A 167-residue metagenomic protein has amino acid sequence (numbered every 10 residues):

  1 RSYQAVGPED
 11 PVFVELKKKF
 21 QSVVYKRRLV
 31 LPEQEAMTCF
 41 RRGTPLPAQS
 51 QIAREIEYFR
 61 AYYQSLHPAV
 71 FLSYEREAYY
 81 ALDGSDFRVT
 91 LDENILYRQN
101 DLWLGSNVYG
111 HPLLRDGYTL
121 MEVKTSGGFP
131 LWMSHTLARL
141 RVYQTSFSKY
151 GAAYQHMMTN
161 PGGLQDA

Functional and structural regions predicted by a protein language model:
R1-A167: Phosphate-end processing signature that detects enzymes handling 5′-triphosphorylated RNA and polyphosphate
